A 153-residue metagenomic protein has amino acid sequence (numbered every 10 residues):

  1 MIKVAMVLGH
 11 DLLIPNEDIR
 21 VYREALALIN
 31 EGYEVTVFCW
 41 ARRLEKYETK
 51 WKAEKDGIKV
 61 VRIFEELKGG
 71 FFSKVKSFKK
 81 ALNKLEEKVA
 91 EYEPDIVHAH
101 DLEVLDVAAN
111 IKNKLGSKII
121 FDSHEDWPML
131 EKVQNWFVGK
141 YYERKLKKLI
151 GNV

Functional and structural regions predicted by a protein language model:
M1-Y47: N-terminal subdomain of nucleotide-sugar transferases
V4, K112-L130: Active-site proximal beta-strand in glycosyltransferases
L44-K46, V104-A108: Short, well-ordered alpha-helical microsegments
E45-G57: N-terminal beta-loop-helix "entrance" segment that forms/cooperates in small-molecule cofactor or anionic ligand
I58-N83, Q134-V138: A short, charged, and often flexible helix/loop element on the N-terminal side of the glycosyltransferase catalytic
N83-E87, N110-K114, V138-V153: Membrane-proximal helix-turn-helix segments that form the acceptor-binding/catalytic region of lipid-linked
E86-V104, S117-I120: Short N-terminal targeting/anchoring amphipathic segment
